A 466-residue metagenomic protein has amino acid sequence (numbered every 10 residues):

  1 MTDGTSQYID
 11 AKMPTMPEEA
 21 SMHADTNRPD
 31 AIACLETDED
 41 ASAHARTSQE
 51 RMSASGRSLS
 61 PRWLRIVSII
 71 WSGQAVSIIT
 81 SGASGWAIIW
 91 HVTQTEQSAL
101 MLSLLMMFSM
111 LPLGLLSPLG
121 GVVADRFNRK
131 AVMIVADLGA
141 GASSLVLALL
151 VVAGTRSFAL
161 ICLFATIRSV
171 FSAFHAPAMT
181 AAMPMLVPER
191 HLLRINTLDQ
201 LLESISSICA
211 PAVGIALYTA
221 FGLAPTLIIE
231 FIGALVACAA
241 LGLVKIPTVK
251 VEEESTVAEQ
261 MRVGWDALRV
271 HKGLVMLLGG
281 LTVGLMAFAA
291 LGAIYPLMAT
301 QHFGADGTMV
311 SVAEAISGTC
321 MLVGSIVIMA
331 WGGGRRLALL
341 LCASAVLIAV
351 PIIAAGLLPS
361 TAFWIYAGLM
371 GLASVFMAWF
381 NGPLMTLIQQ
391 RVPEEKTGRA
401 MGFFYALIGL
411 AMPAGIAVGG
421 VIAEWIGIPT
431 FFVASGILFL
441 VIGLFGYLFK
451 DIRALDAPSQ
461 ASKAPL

Functional and structural regions predicted by a protein language model:
M1-S60, F449-L466: Intrinsic disorder in cytosolic terminal tails and internal cytosolic loops of multi-pass membrane transporters
A45, E50-S68, P247-G279, P465-L466: Juxtamembrane intracellular "pre-TM" segments in multi-pass secondary transporters
G56-L111, D266, V270-S317: Helix-loop boundary and gating motifs at the non-cytosolic
S68-G85, F108-V122, N128-S143, L160-T219 (+8 more regions): Substrate-agnostic recognition of the 12-TM MFS/MFS-like secondary transporter fold
I89-T95, A148-A153, C209-I229, Q301-H302 (+1 more regions): Transmembrane alpha-helix termini and helix-breaking/packing motifs in multi-pass membrane transporters
L115, L119, V132, V146 (+4 more regions): C-terminal transmembrane bundle of multi-pass solute transporters/carriers
A181, M185, L227, F231-T256 (+1 more regions): Helix-loop junctions on the cytosolic side of multi-pass membrane transporters, especially the intracellular loop
